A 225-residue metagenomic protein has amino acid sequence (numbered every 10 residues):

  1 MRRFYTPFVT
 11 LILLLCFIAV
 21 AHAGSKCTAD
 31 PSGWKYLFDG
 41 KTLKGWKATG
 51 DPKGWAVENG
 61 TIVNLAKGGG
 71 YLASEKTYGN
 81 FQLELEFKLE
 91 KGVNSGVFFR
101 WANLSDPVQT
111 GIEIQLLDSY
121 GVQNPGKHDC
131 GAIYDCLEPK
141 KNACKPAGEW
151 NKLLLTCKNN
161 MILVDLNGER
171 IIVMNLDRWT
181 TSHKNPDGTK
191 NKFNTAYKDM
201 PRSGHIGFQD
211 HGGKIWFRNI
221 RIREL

Functional and structural regions predicted by a protein language model:
M1-V9: Bacterial N-terminal signal peptides that target proteins for export
V9-A19: Bacterial N-terminal signal peptides
A21-L225: Carbohydrate-interacting regions of secretory-pathway proteins
